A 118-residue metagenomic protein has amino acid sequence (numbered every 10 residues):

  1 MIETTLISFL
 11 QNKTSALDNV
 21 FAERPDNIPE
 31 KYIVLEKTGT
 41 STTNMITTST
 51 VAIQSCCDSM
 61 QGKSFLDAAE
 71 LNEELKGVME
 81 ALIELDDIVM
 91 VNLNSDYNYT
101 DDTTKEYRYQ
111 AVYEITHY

Functional and structural regions predicted by a protein language model:
M1-D18, E36-Y118: Charged, amphipathic alpha-helical segments and their flanking helix caps
N19-N27: Short acidic low-complexity segments
I28-K37: A short, hydrophobic beta-strand-centered structural micro-motif
